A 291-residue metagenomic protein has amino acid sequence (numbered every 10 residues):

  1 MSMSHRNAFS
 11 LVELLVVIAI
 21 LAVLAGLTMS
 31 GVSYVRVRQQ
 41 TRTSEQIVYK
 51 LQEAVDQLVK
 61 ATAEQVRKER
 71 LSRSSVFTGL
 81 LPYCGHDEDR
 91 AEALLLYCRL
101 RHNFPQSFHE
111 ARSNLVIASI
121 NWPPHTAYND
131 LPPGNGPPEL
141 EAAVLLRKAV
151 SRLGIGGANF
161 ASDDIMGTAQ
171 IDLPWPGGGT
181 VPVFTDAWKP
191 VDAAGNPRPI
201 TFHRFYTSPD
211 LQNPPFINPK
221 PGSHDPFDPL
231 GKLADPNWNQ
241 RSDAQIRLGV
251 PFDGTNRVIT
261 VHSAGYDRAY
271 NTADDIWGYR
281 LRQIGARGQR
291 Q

Functional and structural regions predicted by a protein language model:
M1-H5: N-terminal secretory signal peptides that target proteins for export/translocation
R6-V35: N-terminal single-pass transmembrane signal-anchor helix
M29-K50: Aliphatic-rich helix starts adjacent to a transmembrane/signal segment
E45-Q291: N-terminal pilin/flagellin-like segments and related low-complexity appendage regions
